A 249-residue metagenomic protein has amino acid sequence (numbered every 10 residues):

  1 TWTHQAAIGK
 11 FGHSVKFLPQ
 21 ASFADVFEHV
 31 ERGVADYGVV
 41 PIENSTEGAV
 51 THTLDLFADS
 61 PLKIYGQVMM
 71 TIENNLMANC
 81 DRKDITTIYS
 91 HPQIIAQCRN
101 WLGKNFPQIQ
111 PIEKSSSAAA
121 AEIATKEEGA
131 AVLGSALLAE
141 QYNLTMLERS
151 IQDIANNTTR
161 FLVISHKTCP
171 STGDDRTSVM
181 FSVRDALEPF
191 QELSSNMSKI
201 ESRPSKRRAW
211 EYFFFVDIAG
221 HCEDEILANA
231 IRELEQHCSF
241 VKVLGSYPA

Functional and structural regions predicted by a protein language model:
T1-A249: Domain-level signature for soluble enzymes in the chorismate/prephenate branch of the shikimate pathway
